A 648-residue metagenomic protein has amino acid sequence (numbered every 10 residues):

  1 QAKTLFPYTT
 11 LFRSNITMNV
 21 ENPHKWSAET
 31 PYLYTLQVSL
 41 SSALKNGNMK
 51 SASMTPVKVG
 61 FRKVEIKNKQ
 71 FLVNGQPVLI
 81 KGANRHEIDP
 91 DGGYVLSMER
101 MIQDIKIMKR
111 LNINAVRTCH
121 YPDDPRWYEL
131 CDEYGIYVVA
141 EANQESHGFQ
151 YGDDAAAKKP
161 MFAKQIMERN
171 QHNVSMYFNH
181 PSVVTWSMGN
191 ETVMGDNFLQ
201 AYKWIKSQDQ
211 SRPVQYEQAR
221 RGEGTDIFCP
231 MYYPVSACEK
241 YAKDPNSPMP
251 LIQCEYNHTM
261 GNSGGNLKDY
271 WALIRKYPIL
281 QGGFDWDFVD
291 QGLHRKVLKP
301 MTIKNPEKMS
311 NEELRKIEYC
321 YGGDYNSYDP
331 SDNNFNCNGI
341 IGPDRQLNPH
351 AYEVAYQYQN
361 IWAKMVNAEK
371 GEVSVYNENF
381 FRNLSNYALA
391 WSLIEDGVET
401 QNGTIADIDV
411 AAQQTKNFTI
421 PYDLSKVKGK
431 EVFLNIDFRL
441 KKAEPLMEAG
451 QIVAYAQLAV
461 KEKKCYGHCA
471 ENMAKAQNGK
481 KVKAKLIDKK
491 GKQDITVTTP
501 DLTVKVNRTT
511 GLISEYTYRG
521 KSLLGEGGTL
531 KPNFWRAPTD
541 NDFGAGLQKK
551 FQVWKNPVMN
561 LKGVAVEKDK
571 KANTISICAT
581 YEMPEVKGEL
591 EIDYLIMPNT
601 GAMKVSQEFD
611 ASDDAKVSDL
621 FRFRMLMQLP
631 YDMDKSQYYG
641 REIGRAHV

Functional and structural regions predicted by a protein language model:
L5-P125, L130, G135-V138, R169 (+5 more regions): Secreted/periplasmic carbohydrate-active enzymes, especially glycoside hydrolases
K50-S374, N379-S385, A390-E399: Extended substrate-binding grooves/exosites of carbohydrate-active enzymes
P250, H647-V648: Short amphipathic alpha-helical motifs in flexible or low-confidence regions
